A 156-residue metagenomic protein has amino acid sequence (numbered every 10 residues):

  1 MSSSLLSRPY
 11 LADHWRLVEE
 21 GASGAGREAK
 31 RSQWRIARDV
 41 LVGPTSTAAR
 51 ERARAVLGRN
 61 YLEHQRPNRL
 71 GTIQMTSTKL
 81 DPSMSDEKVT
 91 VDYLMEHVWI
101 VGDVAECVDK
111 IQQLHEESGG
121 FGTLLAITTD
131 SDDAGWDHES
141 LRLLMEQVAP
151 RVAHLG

Functional and structural regions predicted by a protein language model:
M1-G156: Active-site-adjacent structural elements that line small-molecule/cofactor binding pockets in enzymes
